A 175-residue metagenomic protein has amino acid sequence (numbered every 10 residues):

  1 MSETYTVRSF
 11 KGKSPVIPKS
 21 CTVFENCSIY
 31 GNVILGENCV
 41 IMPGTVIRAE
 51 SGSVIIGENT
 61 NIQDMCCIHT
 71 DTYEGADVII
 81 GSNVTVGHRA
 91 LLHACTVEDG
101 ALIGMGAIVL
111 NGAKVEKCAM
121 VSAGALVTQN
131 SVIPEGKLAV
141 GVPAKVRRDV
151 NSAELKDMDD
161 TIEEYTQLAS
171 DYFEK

Functional and structural regions predicted by a protein language model:
M1-G12, E50, E58, D64-C67 (+3 more regions): Glycine-rich hexapeptide-repeat left-handed beta-helix
G12, V16-N61, M65-T72: A positional/architectural concept
T85: Short proline/glycine- and basic residue-enriched helix-capping loop/turn segments at helix->loop/beta transitions
